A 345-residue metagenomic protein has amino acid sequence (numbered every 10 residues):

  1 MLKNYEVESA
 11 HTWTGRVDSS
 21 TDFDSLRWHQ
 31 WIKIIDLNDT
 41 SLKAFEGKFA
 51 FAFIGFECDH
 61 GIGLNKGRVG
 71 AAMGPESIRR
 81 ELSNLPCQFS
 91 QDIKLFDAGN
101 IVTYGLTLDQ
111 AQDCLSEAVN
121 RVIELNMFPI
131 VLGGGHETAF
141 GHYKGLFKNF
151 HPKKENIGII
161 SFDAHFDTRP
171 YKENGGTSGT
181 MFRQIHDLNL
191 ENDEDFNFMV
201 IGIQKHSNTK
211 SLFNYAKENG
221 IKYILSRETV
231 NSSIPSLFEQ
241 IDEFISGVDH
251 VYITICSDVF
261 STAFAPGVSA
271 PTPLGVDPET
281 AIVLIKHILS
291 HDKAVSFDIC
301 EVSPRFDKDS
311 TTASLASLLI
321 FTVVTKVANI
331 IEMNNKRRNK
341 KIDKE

Functional and structural regions predicted by a protein language model:
L2-G55, H60-E345: Conserved alpha-helical scaffold segments that buttress catalytic/binding sites
